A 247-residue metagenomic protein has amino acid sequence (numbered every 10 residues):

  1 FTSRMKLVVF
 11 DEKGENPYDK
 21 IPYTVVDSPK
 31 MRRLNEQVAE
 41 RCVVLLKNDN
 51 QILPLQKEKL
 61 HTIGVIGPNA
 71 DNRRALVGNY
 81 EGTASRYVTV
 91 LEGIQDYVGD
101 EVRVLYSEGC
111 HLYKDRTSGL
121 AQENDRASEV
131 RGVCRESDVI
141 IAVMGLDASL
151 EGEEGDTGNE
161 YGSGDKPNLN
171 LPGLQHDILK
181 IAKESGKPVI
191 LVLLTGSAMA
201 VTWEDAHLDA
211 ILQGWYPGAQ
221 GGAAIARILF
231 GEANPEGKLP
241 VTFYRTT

Functional and structural regions predicted by a protein language model:
F1-G14: Long, well-ordered, tryptophan-enriched scaffold segments
N16-D19, V25-P29, R33-T247: C-terminal non-catalytic regions of proteins with extracellular/luminal or membrane-system context
